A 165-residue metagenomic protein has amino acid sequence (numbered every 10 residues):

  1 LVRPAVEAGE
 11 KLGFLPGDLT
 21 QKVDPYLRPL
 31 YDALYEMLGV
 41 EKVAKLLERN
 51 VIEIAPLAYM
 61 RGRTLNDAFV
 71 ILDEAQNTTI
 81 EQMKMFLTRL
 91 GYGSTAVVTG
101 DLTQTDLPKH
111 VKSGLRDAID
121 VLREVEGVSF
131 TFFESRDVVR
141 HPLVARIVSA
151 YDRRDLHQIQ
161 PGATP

Functional and structural regions predicted by a protein language model:
L1-L72, Q76-P165: Conserved helicase motor core of SF1/SF2 NTP-dependent helicases
